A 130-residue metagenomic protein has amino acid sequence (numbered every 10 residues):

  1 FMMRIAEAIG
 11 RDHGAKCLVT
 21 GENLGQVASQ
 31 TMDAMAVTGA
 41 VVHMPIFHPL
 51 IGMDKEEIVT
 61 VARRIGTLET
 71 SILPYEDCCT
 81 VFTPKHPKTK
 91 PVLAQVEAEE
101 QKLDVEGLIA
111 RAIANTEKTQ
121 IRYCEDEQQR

Functional and structural regions predicted by a protein language model:
M2-T60, R64-I65, K102, L108-R122 (+1 more regions): Active-site adenylate/phosphate-handling loop in enzymes that bind or generate adenylated species
G66-P74: A short alpha-helix-loop-beta-strand transition element characteristic of N-terminal alpha/beta dinucleotide-binding
L73-R130: The feature marks non-catalytic terminal segments
